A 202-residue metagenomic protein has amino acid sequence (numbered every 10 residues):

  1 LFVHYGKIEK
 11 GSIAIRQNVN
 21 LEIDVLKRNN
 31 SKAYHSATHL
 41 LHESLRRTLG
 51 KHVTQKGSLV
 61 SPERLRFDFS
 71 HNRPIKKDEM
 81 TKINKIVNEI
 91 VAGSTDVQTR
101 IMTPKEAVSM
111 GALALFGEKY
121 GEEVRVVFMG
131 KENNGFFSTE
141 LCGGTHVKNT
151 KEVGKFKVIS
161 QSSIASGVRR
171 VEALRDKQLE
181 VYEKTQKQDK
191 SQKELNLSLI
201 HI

Functional and structural regions predicted by a protein language model:
L1-L199: A glycine- and charged-residue-rich anion-binding loop/surface
I202: Short alpha-helical "recognition helix" segments of helix-turn-helix
